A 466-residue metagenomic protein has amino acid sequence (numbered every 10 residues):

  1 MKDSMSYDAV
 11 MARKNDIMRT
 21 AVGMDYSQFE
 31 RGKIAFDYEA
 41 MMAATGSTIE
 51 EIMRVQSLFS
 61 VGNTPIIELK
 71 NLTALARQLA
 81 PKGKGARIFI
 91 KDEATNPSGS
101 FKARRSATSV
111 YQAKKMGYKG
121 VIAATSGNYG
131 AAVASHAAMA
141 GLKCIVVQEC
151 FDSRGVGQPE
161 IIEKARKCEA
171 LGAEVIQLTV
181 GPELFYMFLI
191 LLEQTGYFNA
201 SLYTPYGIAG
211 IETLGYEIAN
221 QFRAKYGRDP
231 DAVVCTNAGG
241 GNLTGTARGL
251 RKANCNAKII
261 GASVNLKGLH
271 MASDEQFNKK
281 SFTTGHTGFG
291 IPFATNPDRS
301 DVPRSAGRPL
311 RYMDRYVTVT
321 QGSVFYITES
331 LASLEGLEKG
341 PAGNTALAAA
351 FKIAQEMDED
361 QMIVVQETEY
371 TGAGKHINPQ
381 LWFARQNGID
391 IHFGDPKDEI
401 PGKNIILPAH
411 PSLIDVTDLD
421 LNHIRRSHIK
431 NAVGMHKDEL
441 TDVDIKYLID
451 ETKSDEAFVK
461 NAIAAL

Functional and structural regions predicted by a protein language model:
M1-K119: Positively charged, low-complexity intrinsically disordered leader regions
N63, Y186-Q194, K252-E338, Q380-A464: Active-site/ligand-binding loops adjacent to catalytic centers
E93-A103, G120-Y129, L202-I208, V233-G239 (+3 more regions): Active-site nucleophile and cofactor-binding loops and adjacent substrate-binding regions of central metabolic enzymes
A113-C150, D229-G245, I260, A342 (+2 more regions): A short, small-residue-rich loop immediately preceding and capping a beta-strand
A131-V180, F188-I190, L269-K280, R304 (+1 more regions): Active-site-proximal loop->helix
Y186-L250, Y316, G322-A332: Active-site/ligand-binding-proximal alpha/beta "capping" segment
T213, G240, Q361-I400: Glycine/aspartate-rich loop-and-adjacent alpha/beta segment that forms the canonical ThDP
R223, G227, Y316, G322-L334 (+4 more regions): Non-transmembrane, aqueous-exposed alpha-helical and coiled segments at domain scale
